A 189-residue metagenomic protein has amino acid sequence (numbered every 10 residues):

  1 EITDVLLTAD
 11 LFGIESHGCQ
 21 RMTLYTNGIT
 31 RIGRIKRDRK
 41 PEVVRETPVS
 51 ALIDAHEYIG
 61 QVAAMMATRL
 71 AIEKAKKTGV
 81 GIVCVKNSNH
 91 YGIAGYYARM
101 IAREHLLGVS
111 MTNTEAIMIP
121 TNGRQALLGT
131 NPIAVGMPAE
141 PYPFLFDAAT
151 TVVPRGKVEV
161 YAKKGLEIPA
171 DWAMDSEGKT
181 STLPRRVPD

Functional and structural regions predicted by a protein language model:
T3-L7: Short, well-structured alpha-helical segments
F12-E15: N-terminal and secondary-structure boundary signal
H17-I72: Active-site cofactor/substrate anionic-group-binding motifs, chiefly glycine- and Lys/Arg-rich phosphate-binding loops
G18-T23, D38, Y97, L128 (+2 more regions): Basic, gly/Ser/Thr/Pro-rich low-complexity segments located predominantly at protein N termini
V44-V49, A71-A75, G108-S110, F146 (+1 more regions): Short amphipathic alpha-helical segments, especially helix-boundary/capping motifs
A51-E140: A generic, well-ordered mixed alpha/beta core segment in the N-terminal half of proteins
I117-V187: Phosphate/diphosphate-binding glycine-rich loops and adjacent basic-rich segments that engage nucleotide
